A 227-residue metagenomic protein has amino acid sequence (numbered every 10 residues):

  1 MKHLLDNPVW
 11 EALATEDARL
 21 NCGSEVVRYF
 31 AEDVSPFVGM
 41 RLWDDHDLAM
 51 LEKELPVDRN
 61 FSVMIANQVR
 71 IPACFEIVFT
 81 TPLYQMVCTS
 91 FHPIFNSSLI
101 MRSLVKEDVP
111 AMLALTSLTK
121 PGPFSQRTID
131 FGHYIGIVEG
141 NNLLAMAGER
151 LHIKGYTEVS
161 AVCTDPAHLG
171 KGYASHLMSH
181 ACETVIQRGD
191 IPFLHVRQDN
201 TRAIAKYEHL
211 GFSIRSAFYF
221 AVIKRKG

Functional and structural regions predicted by a protein language model:
M1-R70: N-terminal charged segments
K2-L5, T89-G122: Short amphipathic alpha-helix that is part of the acyltransferase structural core
H46-L51, G170-T184, A205-H209: Conserved acetyl-CoA-binding loop-helix of GNAT-fold acetyltransferases
V63-Q68, T184, F193-I204, F220-G227: Conserved beta-strand-loop-alpha-helix junction that forms the acyl-donor binding cleft
R70-F75, S175, Q198-S216: Conserved active-site alpha-helix within GNAT-family acetyltransferase domains
F79-C88, Y156, H195, S213-G227: Conserved catalytic-core motifs of GNAT/GCN5-like acyltransferases
P123-D165: A conserved beta-strand-loop-helix scaffold within acyl/acetyltransferase catalytic domains
A161, D165-H176, Q198-R202: Conserved glycine-rich acetyl-CoA-binding loop
